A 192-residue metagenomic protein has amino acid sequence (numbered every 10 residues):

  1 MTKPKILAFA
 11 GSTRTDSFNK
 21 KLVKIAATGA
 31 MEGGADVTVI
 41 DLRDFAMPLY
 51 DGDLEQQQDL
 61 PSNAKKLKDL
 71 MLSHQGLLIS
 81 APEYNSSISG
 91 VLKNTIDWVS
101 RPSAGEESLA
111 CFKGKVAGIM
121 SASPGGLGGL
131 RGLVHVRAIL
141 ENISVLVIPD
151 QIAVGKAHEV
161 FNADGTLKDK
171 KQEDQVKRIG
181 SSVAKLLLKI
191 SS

Functional and structural regions predicted by a protein language model:
M1-T2, K20, L146-S192: Glycine-rich phosphate/pyrophosphate-binding loop and the adjoining helix
T2-G34: N-terminal beta1-alpha1 ligand-phosphate binding loop
K5-S12, A117-S121, G165: Short beta-strand segments enriched in small/hydrophobic residues
T15-F18, S87-I88, G128-G129, D164: Secondary-structure boundary/capping motif
E32-T38, V145: A generic structural motif
L42-D59, A163-D164: N-terminal beta-loop-helix "entrance" segment that forms/cooperates in small-molecule cofactor or anionic ligand
D59-I143: Helix-loop-strand module that forms the ligand-binding subsite of alpha/beta enzymes
